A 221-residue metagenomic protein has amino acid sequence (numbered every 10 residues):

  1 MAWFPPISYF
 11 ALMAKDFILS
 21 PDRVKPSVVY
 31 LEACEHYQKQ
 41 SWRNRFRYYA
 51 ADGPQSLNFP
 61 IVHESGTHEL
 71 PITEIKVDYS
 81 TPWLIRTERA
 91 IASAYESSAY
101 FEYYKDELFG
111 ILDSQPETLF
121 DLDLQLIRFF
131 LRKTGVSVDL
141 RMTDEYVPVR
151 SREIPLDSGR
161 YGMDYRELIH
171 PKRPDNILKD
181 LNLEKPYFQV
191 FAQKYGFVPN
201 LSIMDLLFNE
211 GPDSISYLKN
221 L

Functional and structural regions predicted by a protein language model:
M1-L221: Residues lining hydrophobic/aromatic ligand-binding pockets adjacent to catalytic sites
